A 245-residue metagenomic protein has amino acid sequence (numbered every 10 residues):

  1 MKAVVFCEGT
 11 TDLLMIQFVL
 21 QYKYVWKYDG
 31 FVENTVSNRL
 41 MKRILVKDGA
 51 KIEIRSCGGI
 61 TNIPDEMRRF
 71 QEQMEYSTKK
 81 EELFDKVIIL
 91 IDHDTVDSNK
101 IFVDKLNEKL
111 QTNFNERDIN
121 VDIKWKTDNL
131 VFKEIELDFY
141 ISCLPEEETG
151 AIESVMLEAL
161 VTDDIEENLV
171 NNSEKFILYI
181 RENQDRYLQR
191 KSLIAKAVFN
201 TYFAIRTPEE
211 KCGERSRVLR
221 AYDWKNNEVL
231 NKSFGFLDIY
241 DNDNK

Functional and structural regions predicted by a protein language model:
M1-L83: Short, surface-exposed loop/strand segments
V4-E8, I141, P145, L188 (+1 more regions): Generic alpha-helical structural element
T10, V96, K100, Q189 (+1 more regions): Generic detection of long, well-ordered alpha-helical segments
L20-Y24, M74-T78, L106-D118, L160 (+1 more regions): Hydrophobic, Leu/Ile/Phe/Ala-enriched alpha-helical segments that form helix-helix packing faces
D85, L90-N200: Activity-critical C-terminal alpha-helical subdomain
T162-N168, P208-E210, D241-K245: Short helix-capping/linker segments at secondary-structure and domain boundaries
T201-A221: Short helix/strand-capping connector loops at secondary-structure junctions
R217-K245: Charge-dense, extended regions
